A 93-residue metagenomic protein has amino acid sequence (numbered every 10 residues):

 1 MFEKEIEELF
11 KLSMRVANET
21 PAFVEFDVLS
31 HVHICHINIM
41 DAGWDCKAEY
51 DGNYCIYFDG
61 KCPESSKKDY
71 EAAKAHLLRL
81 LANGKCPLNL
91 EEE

Functional and structural regions predicted by a protein language model:
M1-H36, G43-E93: Negatively charged, low-complexity tracts enriched in Asp/Glu with abundant Ser/Thr
